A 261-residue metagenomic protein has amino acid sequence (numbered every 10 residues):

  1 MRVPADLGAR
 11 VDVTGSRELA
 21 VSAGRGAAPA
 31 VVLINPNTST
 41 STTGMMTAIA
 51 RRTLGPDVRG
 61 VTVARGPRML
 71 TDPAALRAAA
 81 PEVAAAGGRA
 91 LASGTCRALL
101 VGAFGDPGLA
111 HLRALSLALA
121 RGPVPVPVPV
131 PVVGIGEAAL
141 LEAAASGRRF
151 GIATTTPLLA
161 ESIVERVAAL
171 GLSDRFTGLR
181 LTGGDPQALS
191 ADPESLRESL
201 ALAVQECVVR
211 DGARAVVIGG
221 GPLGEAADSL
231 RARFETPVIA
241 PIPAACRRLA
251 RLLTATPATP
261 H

Functional and structural regions predicted by a protein language model:
V3-A28, A114-V130: Intrinsically disordered, low-complexity terminal tails and inter-domain linkers enriched for S/T/G/P/D/E
P4, V13-V21, G26-L54: N-terminal beta1-alpha1 ligand-phosphate binding loop
V61-A85, Q187-D192: N-terminal beta-loop-helix "entrance" segment that forms/cooperates in small-molecule cofactor or anionic ligand
R77-T95, E198-A213: Short, well-structured alpha-helical segments in soluble
G94-H111, R214-G224: N-terminal glycine-rich "phosphate-gripper" loop used for MgATP/nucleotide binding and carboxylate activation
R113-A145, L230-L249: Short, acidic/small-residue loops that bind anionic groups at enzyme active sites
G134-S173: Conserved beta-alpha
L158-G220: Active-site rim beta-loop-alpha module in soluble metabolic enzymes
